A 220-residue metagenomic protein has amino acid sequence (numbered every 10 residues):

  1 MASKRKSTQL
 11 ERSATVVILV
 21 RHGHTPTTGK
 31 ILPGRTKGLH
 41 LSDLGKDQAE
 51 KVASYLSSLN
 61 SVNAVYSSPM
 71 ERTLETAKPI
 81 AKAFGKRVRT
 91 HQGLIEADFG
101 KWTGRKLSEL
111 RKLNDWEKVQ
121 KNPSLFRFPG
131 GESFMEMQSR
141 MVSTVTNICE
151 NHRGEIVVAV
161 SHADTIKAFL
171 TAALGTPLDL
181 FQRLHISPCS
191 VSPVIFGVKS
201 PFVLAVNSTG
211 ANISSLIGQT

Functional and structural regions predicted by a protein language model:
M1-V16, S58-S61, T90, A97-S108 (+2 more regions): Acidic, low-complexity terminal tails and accessory targeting/binding regions of phosphate-metabolizing enzymes
R12-T15, V20-T90: Active-site-proximal alpha-helix that buttresses catalytic centers in soluble enzyme cores
T15-V20, E155-S161, T165: Beta-strand elements within well-structured catalytic alpha/beta cores of enzymes that handle phosphate/sulfate esters
T25, T165-I166: Short active-site segment of divalent metal-dependent hydrolases/proteases that encodes the spacing between
H40, K82-V142, I195, A205 (+1 more regions): Phosphate-handling substructures
E50-S57, Q138, V142-E150: Generic structural signal for well-ordered alpha-helical scaffold segments
S67-S68, S139, V160-S161: Short beta-strand scaffold positions
P79, A168-A172: Active-site signature of alpha/beta-hydrolase-fold catalytic machinery across serine- and Asp/Cys-nucleophile hydrolases
